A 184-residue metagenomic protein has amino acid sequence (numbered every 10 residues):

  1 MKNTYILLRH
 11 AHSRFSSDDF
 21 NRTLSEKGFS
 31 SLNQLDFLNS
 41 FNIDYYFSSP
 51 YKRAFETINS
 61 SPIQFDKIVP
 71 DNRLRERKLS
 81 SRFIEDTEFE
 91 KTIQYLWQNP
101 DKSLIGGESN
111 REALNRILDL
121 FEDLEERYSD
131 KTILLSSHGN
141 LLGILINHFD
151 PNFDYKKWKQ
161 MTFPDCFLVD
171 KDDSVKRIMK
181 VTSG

Functional and structural regions predicted by a protein language model:
K2-D66, P164: Active-site-proximal alpha-helix that buttresses catalytic centers in soluble enzyme cores
Y5, S129-N140: Generic beta-sheet signal
S13, L141-L142: Short active-site segment of divalent metal-dependent hydrolases/proteases that encodes the spacing between
T23, S61-L118, K159: Phosphate-handling substructures
N39-N42, L124-K131: Glycine-rich phosphate-binding loop signature in dinucleotide/nucleotide-binding domains
S49-Y51, R73, S136-N140: Short, well-ordered beta-to-alpha junction loops that form the rim of enzyme active sites and present histidine/acidic
S60, I144, H148: Active-site signature of alpha/beta-hydrolase-fold catalytic machinery across serine- and Asp/Cys-nucleophile hydrolases
D150-M179: Domain-level recognition of soluble alpha/beta enzyme cores, biased toward histidine phosphatases/phosphomutases
